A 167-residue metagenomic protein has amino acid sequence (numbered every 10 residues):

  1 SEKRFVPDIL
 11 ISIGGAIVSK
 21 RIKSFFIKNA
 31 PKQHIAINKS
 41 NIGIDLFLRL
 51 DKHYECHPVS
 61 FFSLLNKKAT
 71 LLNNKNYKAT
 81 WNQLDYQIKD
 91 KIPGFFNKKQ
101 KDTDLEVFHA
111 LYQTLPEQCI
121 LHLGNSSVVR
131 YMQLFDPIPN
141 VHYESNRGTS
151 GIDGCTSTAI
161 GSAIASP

Functional and structural regions predicted by a protein language model:
S1-D85: Glycine-rich, acidic loop regions that bind phosphate or pyrophosphate groups
F5, S166-P167: Short basic/glycine-enriched coil/helix segment immediately N-terminal to the Walker B
Q83-S166: Active-site diphosphate/adenylate-binding microenvironment
